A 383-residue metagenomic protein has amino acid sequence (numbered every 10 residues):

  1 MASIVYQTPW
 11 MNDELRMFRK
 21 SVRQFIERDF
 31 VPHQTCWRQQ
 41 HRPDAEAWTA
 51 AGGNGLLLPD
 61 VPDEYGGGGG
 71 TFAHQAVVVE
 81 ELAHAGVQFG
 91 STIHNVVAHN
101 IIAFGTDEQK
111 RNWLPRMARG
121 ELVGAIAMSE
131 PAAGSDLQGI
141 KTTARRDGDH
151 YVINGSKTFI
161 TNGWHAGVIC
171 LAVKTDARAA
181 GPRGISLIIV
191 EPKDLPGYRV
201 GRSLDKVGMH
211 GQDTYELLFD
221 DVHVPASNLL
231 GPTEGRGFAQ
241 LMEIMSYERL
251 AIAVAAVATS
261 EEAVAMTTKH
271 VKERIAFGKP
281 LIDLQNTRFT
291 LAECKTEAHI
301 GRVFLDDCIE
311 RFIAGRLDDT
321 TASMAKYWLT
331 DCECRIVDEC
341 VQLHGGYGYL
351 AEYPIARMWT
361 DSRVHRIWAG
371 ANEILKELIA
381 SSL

Functional and structural regions predicted by a protein language model:
M1-F89, F104-Q109, R116-E121, L137 (+4 more regions): Alpha-helical interface subdomain recognition
G55, V78-A83, A172-V173, V190-L195 (+1 more regions): Short Ser/Thr-interspersed hydrophobic loop/turn segments at strand-loop and sheet-helix junctions that line or gate
S91, M117, A132-S135, F159-N162 (+2 more regions): Short Gly/Pro-enriched turn/cap motifs at secondary-structure boundaries
V96-F104: Helix-loop "lid/cap" segments that line or gate small-molecule binding pockets
G120-M128: A short, Trp-centered hydrophobic/proline-enriched beta-strand micro-motif
G139, P196-H223: Flexible, small-/acidic-enriched active-site or ligand-binding loops
H150, N154-V200: A short core secondary-structure module
D220-A239: Long, acidic (Asp/Glu-rich), low-complexity accessory segments flanking structured domains
